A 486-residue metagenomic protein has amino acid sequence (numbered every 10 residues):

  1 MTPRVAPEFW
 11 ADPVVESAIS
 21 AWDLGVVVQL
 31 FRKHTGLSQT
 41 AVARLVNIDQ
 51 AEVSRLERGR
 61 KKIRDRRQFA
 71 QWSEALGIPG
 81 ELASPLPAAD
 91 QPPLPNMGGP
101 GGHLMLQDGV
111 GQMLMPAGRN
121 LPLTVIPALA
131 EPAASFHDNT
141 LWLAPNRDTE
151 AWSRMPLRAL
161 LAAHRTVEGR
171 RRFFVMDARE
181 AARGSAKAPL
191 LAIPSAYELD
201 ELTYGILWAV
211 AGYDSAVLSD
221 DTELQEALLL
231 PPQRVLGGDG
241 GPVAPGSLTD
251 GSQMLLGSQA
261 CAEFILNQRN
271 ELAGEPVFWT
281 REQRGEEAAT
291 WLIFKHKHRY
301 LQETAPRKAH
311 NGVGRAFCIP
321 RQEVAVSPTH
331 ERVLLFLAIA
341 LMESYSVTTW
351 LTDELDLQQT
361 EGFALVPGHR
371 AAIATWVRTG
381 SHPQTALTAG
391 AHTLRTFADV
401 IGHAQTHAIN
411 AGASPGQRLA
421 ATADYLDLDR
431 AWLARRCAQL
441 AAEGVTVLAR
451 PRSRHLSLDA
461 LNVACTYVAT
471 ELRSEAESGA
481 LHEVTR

Functional and structural regions predicted by a protein language model:
M1-L30, T35, R44-N47, R55-L141: Short amphipathic recognition helices of helix-turn-helix/homeodomain-type DNA-binding modules
E16-A18, V27-V28, L37, A43 (+3 more regions): Mixed-charge, polar/low-complexity N-terminal
T40, A51: Key DNA-contact positions within bacterial/archaeal DNA-binding proteins
V42-L45, L56, W376-R378, H382-P383: Generic detector of bulky aromatic hydrophobic side chains
N139-R486: Hydrophobic protein-protein interaction segments
